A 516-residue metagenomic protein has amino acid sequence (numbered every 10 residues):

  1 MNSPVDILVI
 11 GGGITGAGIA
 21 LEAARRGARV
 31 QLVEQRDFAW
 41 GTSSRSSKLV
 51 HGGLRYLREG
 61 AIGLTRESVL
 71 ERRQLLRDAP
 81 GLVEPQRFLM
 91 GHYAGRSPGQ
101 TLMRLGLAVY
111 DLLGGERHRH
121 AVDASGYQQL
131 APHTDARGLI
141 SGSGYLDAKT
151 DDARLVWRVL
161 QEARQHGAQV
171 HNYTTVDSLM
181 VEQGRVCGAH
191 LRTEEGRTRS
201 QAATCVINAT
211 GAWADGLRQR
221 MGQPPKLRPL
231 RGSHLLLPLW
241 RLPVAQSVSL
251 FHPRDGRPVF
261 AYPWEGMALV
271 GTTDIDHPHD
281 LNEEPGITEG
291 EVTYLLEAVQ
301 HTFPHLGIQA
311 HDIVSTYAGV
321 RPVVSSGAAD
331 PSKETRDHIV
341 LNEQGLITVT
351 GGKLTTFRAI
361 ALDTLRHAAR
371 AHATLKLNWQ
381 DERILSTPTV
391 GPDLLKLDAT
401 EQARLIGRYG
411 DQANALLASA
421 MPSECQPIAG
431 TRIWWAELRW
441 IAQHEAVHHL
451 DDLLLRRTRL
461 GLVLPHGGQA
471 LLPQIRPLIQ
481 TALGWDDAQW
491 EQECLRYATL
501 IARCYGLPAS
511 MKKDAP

Functional and structural regions predicted by a protein language model:
N2-G13: Beta1/beta-strand and adjacent pyrophosphate-binding region of the FAD-binding site in flavoprotein oxidoreductases
S3-V5, G196-C205: Core beta-strand elements of the Rossmann-like FAD/NAD(P) dinucleotide-binding domain in flavoenzyme oxidoreductases
I10, Q201-G211: Short hydrophobic core segments
A24-S44: Glycine-rich FAD pyrophosphate-binding loop
K48-L130: Dinucleotide-binding Rossmann-like beta1-alpha1 core, especially the glycine-rich loop that anchors the ADP
L146-S200: Helical element adjacent to the flavin cofactor pocket in flavoenzyme catalytic cores
R154, E162, P224-S233, R241-L269 (+4 more regions): C-terminal catalytic lobe of FAD-dependent flavoproteins
N208-G222: Flavin (primarily FAD) binding-site architecture
